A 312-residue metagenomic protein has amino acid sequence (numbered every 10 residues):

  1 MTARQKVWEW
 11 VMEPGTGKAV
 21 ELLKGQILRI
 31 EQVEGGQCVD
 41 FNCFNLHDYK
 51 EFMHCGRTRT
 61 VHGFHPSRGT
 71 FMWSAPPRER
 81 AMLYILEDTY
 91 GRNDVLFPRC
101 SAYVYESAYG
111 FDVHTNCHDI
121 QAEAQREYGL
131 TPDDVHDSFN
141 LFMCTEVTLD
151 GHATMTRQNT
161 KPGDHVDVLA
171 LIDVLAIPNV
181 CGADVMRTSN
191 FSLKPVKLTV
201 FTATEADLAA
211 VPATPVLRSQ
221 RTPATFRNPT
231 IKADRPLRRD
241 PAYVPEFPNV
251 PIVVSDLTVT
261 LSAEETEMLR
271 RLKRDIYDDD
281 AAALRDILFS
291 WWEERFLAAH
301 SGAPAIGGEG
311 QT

Functional and structural regions predicted by a protein language model:
M1, L257-V259, F289, Q311: Intrinsically disordered/low-complexity terminal segments and short unstructured peptides
M1-N249: Acidic, Ser/Thr/Pro
P245-E264, K273-R274: Short Lys/Arg-rich basic patches
S262-A282, D286: Surface-exposed, Lys/Arg-rich phosphate-binding patches that contact polyanionic backbones
D278-P304: Short, basic amphipathic alpha-helical segments that act as recognition/interaction helices in nucleic-acid-binding
P304-T312: Long, low-complexity, intrinsically disordered segments
